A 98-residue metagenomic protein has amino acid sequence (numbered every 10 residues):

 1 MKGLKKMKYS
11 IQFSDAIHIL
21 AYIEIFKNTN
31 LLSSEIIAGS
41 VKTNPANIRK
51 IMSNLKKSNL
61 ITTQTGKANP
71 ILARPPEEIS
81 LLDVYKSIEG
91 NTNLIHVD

Functional and structural regions predicted by a protein language model:
M1-Y9: Short, Lys/Arg-enriched N-terminal segment that forms or immediately precedes the first helix of a structured domain
A16-N28: Short amphipathic alpha-helical interface segments
L32-K42: A short alpha-helical element within helix-turn-helix/winged-helix DNA-binding domains across DNA-binding proteins
G39, K56-K57: Alpha-helical residues within the helix-turn-helix
S58-K67, I71-A73: Beta-hairpin "wing" of winged helix-turn-helix
A73-D98: Non-DNA-binding regulatory cores of transcription-related proteins, predominantly C-terminal effector-binding
